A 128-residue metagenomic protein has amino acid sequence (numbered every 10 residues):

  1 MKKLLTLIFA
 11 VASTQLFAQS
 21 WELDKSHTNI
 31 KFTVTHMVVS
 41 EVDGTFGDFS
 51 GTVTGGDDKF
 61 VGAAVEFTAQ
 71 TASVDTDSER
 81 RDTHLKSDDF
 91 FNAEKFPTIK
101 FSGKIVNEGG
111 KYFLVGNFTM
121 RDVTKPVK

Functional and structural regions predicted by a protein language model:
L4-S13: Sec-dependent N-terminal signal peptides
A18-K128: Low-complexity, acidic/polar, glycine-enriched regions of mature
